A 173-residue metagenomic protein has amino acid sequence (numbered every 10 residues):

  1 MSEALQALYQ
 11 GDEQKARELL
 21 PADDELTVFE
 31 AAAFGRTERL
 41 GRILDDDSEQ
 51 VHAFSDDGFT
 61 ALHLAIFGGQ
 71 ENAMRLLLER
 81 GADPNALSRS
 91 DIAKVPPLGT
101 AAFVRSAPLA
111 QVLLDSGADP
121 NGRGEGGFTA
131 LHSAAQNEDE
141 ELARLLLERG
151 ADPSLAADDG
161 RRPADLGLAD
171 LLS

Functional and structural regions predicted by a protein language model:
M1-D46, H52-F59, F67, R75 (+1 more regions): Intrinsically disordered, low-complexity regulatory segments in ankyrin-centric signaling systems
M1-E30, S116, E148-S173: Ankyrin-repeat-protein effector appendages
M1-L5, D24-E30, H52-A61, L87-L98 (+2 more regions): Ankyrin-repeat boundary/"N-cap" motif
Q6-G11, E30-R36, L64-Q70, T100-S106 (+2 more regions): Ankyrin repeat A-helix N-terminal signature
E13-R17, R36-L44, Q70-L78, S106-L114 (+2 more regions): Ankyrin repeat structural motif
Q50-V51, P84, P120, P153: Ankyrin-repeat inter-repeat connecting loop/turn
F67, N85-D115: Alpha-helical adaptor scaffolds
D115, D119-D159: Ankyrin-repeat and related helical/solenoid repeat scaffolds used for protein-protein interactions
